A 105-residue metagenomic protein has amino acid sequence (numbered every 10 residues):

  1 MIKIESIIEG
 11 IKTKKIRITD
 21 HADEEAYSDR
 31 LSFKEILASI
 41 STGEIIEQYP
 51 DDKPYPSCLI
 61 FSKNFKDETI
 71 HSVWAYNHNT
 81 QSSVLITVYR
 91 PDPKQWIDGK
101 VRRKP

Functional and structural regions predicted by a protein language model:
M1-P105: Ribonuclease/tRNase effector modules and their secretory precursors
